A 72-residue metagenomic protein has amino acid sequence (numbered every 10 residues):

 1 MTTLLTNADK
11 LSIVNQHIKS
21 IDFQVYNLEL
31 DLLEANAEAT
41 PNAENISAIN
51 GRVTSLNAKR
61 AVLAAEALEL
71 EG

Functional and structural regions predicted by a protein language model:
M1-F23, G51: Short, charge/polar-rich alpha-helical segments
S20-G72: Short, charge-rich amphipathic interface segments used for partner binding and complex assembly
